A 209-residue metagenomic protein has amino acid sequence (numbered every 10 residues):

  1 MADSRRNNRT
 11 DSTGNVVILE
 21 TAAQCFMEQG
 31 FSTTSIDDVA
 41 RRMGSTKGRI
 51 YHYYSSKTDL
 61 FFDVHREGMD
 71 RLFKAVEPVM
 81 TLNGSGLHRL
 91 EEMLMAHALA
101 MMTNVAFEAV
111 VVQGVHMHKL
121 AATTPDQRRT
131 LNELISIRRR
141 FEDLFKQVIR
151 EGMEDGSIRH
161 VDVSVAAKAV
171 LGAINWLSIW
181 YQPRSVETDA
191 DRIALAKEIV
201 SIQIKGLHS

Functional and structural regions predicted by a protein language model:
M1-D3, A96-A100, R139-D155, G172-S209: C-terminal peripheral helix-coil segments that are non-catalytic and often amphipathic
A2, T13, V17, T21 (+1 more regions): Helix-turn-helix
N15-V16, I36, T58, F62 (+7 more regions): Short, structured helix-loop boundary elements
E28-S32, N83, N104, D155-G156: Short coil/turn segments at alpha/beta junctions that flank glycine-rich nucleotide-binding fingerprints
D63, P78-F107, A167-V170: Hydrophobic alpha-helical connector segments
D70, E92, A121-D155, V165-K168 (+1 more regions): Amphipathic alpha-helical packing segments from all-alpha helical-bundle domains
T103-R129: Amphipathic alpha-helical segments used for helix-helix packing
